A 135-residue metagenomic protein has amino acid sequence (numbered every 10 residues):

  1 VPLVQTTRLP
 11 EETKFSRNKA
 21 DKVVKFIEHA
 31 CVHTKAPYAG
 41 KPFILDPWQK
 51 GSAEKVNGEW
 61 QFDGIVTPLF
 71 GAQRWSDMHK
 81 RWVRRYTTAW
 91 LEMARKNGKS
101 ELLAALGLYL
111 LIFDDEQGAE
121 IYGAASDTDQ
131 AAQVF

Functional and structural regions predicted by a protein language model:
V1-F135: Phosphate/NTP-binding elements of NTP-utilizing enzymes
